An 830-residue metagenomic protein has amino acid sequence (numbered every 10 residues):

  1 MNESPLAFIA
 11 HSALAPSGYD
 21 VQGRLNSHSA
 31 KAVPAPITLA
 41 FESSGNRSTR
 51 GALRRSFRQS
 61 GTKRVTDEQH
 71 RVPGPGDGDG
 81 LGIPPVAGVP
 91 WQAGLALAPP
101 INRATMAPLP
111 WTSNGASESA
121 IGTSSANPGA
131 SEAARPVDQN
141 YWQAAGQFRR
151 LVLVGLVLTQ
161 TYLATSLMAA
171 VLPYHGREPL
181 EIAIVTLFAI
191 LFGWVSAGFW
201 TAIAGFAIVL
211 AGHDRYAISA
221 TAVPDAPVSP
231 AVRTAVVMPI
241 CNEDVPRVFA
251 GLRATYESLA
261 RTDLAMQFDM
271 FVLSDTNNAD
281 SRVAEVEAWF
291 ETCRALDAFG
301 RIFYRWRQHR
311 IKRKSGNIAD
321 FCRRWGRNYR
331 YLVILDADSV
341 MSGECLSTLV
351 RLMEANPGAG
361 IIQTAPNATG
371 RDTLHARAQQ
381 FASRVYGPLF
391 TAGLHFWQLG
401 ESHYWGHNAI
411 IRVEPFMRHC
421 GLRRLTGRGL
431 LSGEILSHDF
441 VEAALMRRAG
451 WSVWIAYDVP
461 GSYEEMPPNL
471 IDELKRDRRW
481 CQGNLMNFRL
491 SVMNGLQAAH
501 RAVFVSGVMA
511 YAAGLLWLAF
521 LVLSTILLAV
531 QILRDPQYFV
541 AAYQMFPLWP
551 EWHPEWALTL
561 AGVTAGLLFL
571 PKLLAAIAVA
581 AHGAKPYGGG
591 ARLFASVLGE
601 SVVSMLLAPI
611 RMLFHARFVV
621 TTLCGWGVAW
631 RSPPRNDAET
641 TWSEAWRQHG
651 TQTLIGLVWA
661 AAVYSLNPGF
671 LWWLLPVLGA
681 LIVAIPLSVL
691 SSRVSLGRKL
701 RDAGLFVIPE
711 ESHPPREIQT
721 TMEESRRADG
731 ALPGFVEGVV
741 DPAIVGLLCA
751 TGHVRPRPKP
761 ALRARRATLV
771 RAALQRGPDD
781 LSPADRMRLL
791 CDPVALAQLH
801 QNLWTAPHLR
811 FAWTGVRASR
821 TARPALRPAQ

Functional and structural regions predicted by a protein language model:
N2-N26, A30, P34-V228, V503-F539 (+4 more regions): N-terminal membrane-anchoring/stem segments of glycan-assembly enzymes
R103-A104, W111, G115-A116, G122 (+3 more regions): Internal catalytic domains of large membrane-associated glycosyltransferases
M106-A116, A120-G122, A126-Q160, P173-I182 (+5 more regions): Basic/Trp-rich segment in TM-proximal cytosolic loops or flexible interdomain/linker regions
E181, V185, A250-L252, I334 (+11 more regions): Composition- and surface-driven signal marking solvent-exposed, interaction-prone regions in large proteins
I184, F188-L191, G251, M341 (+6 more regions): Short, glycine/acidic-rich beta->alpha junctions
A197, T201, G205, F249 (+3 more regions): Short helix-terminus and kink motifs of transmembrane alpha helices, predominantly at the cytoplasmic interface
A222-D263, L606-R617, P715-P756: Acidic, Ser/Thr-rich low-complexity segments on the non-lumenal side of membrane proteins
P634, W642-Q830: C-terminal amphipathic alpha-helical interaction region
